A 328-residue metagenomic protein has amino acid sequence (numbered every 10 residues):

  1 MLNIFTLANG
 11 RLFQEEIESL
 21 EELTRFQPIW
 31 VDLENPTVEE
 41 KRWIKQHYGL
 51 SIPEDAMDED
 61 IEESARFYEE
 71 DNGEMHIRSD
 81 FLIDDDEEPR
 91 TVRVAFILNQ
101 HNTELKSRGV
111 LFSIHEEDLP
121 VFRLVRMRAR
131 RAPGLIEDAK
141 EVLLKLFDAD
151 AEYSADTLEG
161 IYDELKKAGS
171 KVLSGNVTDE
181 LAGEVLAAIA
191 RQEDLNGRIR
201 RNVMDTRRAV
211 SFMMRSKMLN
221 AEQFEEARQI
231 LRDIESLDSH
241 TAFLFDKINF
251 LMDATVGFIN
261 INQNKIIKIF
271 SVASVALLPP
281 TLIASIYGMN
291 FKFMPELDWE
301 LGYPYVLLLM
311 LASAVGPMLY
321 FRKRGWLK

Functional and structural regions predicted by a protein language model:
M1-R215, L219-N220, Q229, D233-S236 (+2 more regions): Peripheral, non-transmembrane regulatory/ligand-interaction domains of membrane transport proteins
T24-R25, E141, G183, A190 (+5 more regions): General secondary-structure edge motif
D71, N102, A129, P133 (+5 more regions): Solvent-exposed, flexible loop/coil residues
A209-F224, L251-N262: Long amphipathic alpha-helical coiled-coil segments
E235-K328: Hydrophobic alpha-helical transmembrane segments and their immediately adjacent juxtamembrane loops
